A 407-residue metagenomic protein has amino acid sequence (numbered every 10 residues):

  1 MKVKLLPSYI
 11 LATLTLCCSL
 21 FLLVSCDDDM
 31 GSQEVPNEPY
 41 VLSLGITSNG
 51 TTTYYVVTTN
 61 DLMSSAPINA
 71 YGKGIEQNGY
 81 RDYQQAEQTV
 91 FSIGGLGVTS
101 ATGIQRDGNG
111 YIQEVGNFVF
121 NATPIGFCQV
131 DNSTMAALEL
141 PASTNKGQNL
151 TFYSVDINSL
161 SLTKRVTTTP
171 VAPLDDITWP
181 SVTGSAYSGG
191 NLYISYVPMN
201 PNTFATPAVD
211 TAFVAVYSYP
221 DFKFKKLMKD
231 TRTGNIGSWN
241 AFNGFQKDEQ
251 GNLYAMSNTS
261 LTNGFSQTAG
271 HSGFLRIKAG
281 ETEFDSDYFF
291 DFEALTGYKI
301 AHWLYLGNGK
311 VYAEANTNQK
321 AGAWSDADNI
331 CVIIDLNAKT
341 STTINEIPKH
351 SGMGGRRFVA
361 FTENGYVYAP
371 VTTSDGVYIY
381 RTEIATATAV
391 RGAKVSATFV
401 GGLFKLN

Functional and structural regions predicted by a protein language model:
M1-L5, L14-L44: Bacterial Sec-dependent N-terminal signal peptides
S48-T52, L96-T99, S143-L150, T203-T211 (+3 more regions): Short, solvent-exposed loop/turn segments at conserved positions within beta-propeller repeat blades
Y54-S161: Post-signal peptide N-terminal segment of secreted/secretory-pathway proteins
V56-N60, G103, Q148-S161, T206-F222 (+3 more regions): Beta-propeller blade signature
S64-Q77, G110-A122, S161-D176, F224-R232 (+3 more regions): Beta-propeller fold detector
G74-E87, V119-N132, L174-S185, N235-F245 (+3 more regions): Repeated scaffold domains used in trafficking and secretory/extracellular systems, primarily beta-propellers
W179, T183-Q319: Acidic, serine/threonine- and glycine-rich low-complexity intrinsically disordered segments that serve as flexible
T282-D375: Intrinsically disordered, low-complexity segments enriched in Gly and acidic/Ser/Thr residues that form flexible
